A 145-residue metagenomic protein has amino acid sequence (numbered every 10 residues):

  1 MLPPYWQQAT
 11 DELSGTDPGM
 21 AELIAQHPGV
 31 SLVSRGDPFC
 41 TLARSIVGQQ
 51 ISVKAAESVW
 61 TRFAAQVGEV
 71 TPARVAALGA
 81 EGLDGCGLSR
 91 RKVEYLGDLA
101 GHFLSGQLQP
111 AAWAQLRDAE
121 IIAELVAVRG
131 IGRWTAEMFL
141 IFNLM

Functional and structural regions predicted by a protein language model:
M1-P38: Intrinsically disordered, low-complexity, charged terminal extensions of DNA damage-control enzymes
Q7, D37-T41, A77, A119-I122: Alpha-helical scaffolds flanking conserved acidic
A21, C40-R44, E57-W60: Short amphipathic alpha-helical segments
R35-Q50: Alpha-helical scaffold segments that form or flank carboxylate-/histidine-based iron centers
I51-S52, A56-R129: Alpha-helical ds-nucleic-acid-binding substructure associated with the helix-hairpin-helix region of base-excision DNA
L140-M145: Phosphate-backbone recognition surface of nucleic-acid-processing proteins
